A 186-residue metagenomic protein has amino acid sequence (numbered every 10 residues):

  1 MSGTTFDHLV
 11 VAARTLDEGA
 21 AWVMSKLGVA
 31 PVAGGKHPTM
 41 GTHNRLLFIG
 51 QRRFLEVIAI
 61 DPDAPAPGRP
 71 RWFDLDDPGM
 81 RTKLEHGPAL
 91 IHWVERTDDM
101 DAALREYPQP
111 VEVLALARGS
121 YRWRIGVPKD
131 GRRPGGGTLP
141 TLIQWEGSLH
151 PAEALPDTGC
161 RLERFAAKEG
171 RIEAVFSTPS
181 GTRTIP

Functional and structural regions predicted by a protein language model:
M1-V57, P65: Active-site-proximal cofactor/substrate-binding loop regions of enzyme domains
F6, P88-I91: Eukaryotic phosphotyrosine signaling hubs
A13, F73-D74: Short, composition-biased local secondary-structure segments
L27-G28, W72, P108: Glycine-centered loop/turn motif at secondary-structure junctions
G35, H43-F48, R53-D61, D76-G79 (+3 more regions): Vicinal oxygen chelate
I60-D61, A66-R71: Long, hydrophobic/aromatic-enriched structural stretches that serve as scaffold segments
